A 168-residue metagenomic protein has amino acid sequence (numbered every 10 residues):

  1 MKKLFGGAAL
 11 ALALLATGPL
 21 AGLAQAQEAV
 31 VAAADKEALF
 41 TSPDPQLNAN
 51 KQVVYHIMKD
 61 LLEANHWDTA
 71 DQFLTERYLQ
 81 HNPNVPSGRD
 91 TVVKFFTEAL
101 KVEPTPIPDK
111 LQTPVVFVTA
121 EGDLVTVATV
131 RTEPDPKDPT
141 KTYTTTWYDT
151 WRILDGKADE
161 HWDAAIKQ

Functional and structural regions predicted by a protein language model:
M1-L10: Bacterial N-terminal signal peptides that target proteins for export
L14-L23: C-terminal segment of classical bacterial N-terminal signal peptides
L23-D60, A64-D68, Q72: Short, low-complexity N-terminal intrinsically disordered segments enriched in polar/charged residues
W67, D71-Q72, E76-E121: A solvent-exposed, acidic/Ser-Thr-rich amphipathic alpha-helical stretch
P104-P106, E133-Y143: Short, cysteine-centered beta-strand-loop-beta hairpins and adjacent loop/turn segments enriched in charged/polar
L111-T113, A128, T142-Y148: Short, surface-exposed coil-to-beta transition loops
A120-E133: A short hydrophobic beta-strand element
T144-Q168: Short beta-strand edge/turn micro-motifs at domain boundaries
